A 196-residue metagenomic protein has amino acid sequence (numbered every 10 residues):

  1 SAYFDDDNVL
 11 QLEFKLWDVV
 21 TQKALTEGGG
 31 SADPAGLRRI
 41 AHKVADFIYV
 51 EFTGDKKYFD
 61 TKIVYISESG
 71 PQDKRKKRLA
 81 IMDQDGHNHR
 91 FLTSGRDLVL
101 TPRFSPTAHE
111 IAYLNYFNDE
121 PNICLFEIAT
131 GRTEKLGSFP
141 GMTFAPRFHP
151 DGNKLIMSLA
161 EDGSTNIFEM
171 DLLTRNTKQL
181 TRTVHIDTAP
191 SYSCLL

Functional and structural regions predicted by a protein language model:
S1-A41: Amphipathic beta-strand/beta-sheet edge segments enriched in Tyr/Trp
L12, T61, K77-L79, P121-I123 (+3 more regions): Repetitive beta-architecture junctions, highlighting loop-to-beta-strand starts across blade-like repeats
L37-P71, K76: Pro/Ala/Gly-rich low-complexity, hydrophilic intrinsically disordered segments
K56, E68-R78, S94-D97, L114-I123 (+3 more regions): A flexible loop/linker signature enriched in serine peptidases of the S9 family
K57-F59, P106-T107, P150-D151, C194-L195: Residue-level detector of Asp-centered blade-edge/turn motifs that repeat once per structural unit in beta-propeller
I63, I111-A112, G152-I156, L196: Hydrophobic beta-strand positions that form the internal "hydrophobic ladder" of WD40/Gbeta-like beta-propeller blades
D83-L100, F126-F144, M170-T188: Multi-bladed beta-propeller domains
